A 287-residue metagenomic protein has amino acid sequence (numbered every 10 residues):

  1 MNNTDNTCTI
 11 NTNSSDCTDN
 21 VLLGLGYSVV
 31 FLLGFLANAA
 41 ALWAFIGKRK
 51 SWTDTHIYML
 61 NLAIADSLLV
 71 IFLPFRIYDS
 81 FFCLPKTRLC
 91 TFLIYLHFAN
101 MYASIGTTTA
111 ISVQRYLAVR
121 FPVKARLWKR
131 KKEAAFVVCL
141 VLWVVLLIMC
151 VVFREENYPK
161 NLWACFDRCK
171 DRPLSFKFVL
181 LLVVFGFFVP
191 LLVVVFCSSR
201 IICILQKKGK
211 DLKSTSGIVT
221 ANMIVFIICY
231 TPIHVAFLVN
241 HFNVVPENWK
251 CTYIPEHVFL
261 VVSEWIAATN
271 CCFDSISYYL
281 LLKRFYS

Functional and structural regions predicted by a protein language model:
N3-S14, S80-Y102, F121, L127-A135 (+3 more regions): Loop architecture of class A 7-transmembrane GPCRs
T18-K48, L68, L192-S198: First transmembrane helix
D19-S28, D54-I111, F121, A125-R126 (+1 more regions): Extracellular TM2-ECL1-early TM3 structural module of rhodopsin-like
L23-G26, V30, A65, A135-L142 (+3 more regions): Hydrophobic alpha-helical transmembrane segments of polytopic
Y58-M59, T108, A135-L140, L180-L181 (+1 more regions): Hydrophobic alpha-helical transmembrane segments
I64, V138, C169-D171, V183-F187 (+4 more regions): Intracellular effector-coupling site of seven-transmembrane GPCRs, centered on the ICL3-to-TM6 transition
M101-L140, I201-I202, Y279-K283: Class A GPCR helix-loop hinge within the 7TM core
T231, V235-F237, V258-S287: Seventh transmembrane helix
